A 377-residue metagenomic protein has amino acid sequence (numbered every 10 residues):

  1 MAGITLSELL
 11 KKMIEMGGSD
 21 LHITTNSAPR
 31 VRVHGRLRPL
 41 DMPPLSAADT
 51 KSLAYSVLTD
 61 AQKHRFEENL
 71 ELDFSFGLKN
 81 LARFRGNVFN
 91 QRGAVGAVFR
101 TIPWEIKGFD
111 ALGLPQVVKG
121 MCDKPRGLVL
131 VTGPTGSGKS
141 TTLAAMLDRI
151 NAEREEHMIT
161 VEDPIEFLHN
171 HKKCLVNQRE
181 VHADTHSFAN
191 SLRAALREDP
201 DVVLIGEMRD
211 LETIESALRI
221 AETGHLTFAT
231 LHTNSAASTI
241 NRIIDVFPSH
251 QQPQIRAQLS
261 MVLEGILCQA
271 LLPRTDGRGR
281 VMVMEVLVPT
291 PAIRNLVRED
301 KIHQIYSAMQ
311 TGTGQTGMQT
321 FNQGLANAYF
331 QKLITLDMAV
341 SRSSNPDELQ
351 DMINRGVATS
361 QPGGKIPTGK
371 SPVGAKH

Functional and structural regions predicted by a protein language model:
M1-H377: Short, flexible helix-loop junctions that flank or precede catalytic/ligand sites
